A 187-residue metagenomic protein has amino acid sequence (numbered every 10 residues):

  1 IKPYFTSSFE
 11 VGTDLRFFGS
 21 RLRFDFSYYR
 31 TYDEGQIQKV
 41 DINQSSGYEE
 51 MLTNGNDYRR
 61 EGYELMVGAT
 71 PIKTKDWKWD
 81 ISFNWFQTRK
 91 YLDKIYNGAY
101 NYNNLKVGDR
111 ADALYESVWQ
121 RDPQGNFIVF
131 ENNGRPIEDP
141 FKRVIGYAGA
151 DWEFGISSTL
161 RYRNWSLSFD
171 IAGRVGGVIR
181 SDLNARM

Functional and structural regions predicted by a protein language model:
I1-E10, D14-R16, R23, L105-G173: Outer-membrane beta-barrel transmembrane strand signature
I1-K106, I156-R163: Extracellular/periplasmic, surface-exposed regions of secreted and cell-surface proteins
D33, R161-M187: C-terminal beta-signal and adjacent terminal beta-strands/loops of Gram-negative outer-membrane beta-barrel proteins
T53, T70-A148, I179, L183-M187: Conserved small-residue
